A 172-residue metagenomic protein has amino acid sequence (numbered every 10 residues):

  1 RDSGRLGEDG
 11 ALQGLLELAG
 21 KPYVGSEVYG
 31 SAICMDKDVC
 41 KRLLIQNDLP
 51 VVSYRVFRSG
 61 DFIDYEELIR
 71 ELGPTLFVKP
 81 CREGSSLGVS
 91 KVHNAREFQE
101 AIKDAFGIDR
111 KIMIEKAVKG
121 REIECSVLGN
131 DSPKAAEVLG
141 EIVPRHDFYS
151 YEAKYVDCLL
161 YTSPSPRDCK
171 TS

Functional and structural regions predicted by a protein language model:
R1-S53: Conserved N-proximal alpha/beta basic substrate-recognition cap immediately N-terminal to, or forming the N-lobe
G7-D9, L87-G88, E124: Short glycine-/acidic-enriched loop or helix-start segments at secondary-structure transitions that form or flank
G25-S26, S85-S86, L160: Short small-residue beta-strand/loop micro-motif enriched in glycine and branched aliphatics
S31-R121, S132: Active-site nucleotide/adenylate-binding loops and adjacent lid/helix of ATP-dependent enzymes
D104-M113, A117-L160: Phosphate-binding core of ATP-grasp and ATP-grasp-like enzymes
Y161-D168: Conserved small/polar residues in nucleotide/adenosyl-binding loops
